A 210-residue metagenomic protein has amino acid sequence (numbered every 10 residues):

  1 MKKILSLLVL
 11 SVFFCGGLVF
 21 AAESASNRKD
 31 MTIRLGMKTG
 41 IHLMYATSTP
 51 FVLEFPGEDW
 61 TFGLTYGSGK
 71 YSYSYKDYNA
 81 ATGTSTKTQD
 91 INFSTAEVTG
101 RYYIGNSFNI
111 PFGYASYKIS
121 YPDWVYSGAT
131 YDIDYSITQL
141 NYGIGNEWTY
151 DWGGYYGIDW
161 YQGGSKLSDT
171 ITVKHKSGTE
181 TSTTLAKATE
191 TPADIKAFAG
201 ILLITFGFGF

Functional and structural regions predicted by a protein language model:
M1-I4: Positively charged n-region of N-terminal signal peptides that target proteins for export
L8-G17: Bacterial N-terminal signal peptides
A21-S85, I201-F210: Short glycine/proline- and aromatic-enriched beta-strand/turn motifs that initiate or cap beta-hairpins
S26, G67-F93, Y117-I137, L167-I195: Flexible, solvent-exposed loop segments that connect beta-strands
K29-I33, Y45-F51, E58, N92-A96 (+4 more regions): Residues that define the transmembrane beta-barrel architecture of outer-membrane proteins
M37, Y45, F51-G57, V98-Y102 (+4 more regions): Residues on the lipid-exposed face of transmembrane beta-strands in outer-membrane beta-barrel proteins
P56-W60, G105-S107, T149-G153: Outer-membrane beta-barrel channels and translocator barrels
L140-Y142, W148-F210: Predominantly the C-terminal beta-signal and adjacent terminal strand-loop region of outer-membrane beta-barrel
